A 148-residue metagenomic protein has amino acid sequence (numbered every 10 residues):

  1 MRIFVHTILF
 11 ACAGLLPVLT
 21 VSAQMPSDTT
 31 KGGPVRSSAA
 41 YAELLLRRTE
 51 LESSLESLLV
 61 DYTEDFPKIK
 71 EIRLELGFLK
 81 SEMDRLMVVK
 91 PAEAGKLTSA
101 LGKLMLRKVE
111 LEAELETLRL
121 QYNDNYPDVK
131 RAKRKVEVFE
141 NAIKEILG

Functional and structural regions predicted by a protein language model:
M1-V5: Positively charged n-region of N-terminal signal peptides that target proteins for export
T7-V18: Bacterial N-terminal signal peptides
L19-A23: Sec/Tat signal peptide C-region and signal peptidase I cleavage site
Q24-G148: Polar/charged helix-initiation
